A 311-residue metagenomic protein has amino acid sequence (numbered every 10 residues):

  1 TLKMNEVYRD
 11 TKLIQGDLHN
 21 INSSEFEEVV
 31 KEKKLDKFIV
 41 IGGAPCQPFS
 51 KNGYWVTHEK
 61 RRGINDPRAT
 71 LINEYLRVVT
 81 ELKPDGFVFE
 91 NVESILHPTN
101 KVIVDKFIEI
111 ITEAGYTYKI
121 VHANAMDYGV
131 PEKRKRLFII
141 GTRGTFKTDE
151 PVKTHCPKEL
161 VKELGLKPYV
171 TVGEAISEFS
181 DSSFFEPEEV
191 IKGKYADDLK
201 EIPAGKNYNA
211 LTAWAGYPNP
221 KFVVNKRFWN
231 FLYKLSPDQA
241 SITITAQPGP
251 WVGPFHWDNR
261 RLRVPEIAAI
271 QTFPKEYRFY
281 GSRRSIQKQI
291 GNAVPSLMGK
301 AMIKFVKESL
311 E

Functional and structural regions predicted by a protein language model:
T1-H19: SAM cofactor-binding core of SAM-dependent methyltransferases, primarily the Rossmann-like beta-alpha-beta module
Y8-K12, D36, Y116: A short helix-to-beta-strand connector/capping loop
L13, V40, Y118-H122, T243: Conserved beta-strand scaffold positions in the cores of enzyme catalytic domains, especially in NTP/NDP-utilizing
I14-N22, H122-M126: Conserved acidic residues
Q15, I41-C46, S50: A conserved beta-strand/loop capping segment in the N-terminal third of enzymes that catalyze redox or closely related
E27-K34, Q47-W229: Class I S-adenosyl-L-methionine
I39-I41, V88: N-terminal Rossmann-like NAD(P) cofactor-binding module of classical short-chain dehydrogenase/reductase
V190-E311: C-terminal target-recognition/interaction regions appended to catalytic cores
